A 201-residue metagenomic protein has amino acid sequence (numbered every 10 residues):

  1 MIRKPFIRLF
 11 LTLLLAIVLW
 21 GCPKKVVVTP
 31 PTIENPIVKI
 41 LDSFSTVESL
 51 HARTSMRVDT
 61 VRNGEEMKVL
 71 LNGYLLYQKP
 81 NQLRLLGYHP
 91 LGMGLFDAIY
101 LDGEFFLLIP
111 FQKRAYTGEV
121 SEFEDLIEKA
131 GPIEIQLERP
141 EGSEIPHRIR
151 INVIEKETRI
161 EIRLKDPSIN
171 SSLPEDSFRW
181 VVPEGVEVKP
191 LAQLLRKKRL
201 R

Functional and structural regions predicted by a protein language model:
M1-K24: Sec-dependent bacterial lipoprotein signal peptides
G21-G73, S171, E187, A192-R201: N-terminal leader/targeting segments and the immediate start of mature chains
P23-V27, I133-R201: Non-transmembrane domains of secretory- and envelope-associated proteins
E48-R53, K79-R84, E128, G142-R150: Short, hydrophobic/aromatic-rich segments at coil-to-beta transitions
R57-V61, P90, G103, L108-Q112 (+2 more regions): Hydrophobic lipid-interacting interfaces of membrane-associated proteins
E65-L71, G94-Y100, K156-I160: Amphipathic hydrophobic-ligand
Q78-G131: An acidic-aromatic
